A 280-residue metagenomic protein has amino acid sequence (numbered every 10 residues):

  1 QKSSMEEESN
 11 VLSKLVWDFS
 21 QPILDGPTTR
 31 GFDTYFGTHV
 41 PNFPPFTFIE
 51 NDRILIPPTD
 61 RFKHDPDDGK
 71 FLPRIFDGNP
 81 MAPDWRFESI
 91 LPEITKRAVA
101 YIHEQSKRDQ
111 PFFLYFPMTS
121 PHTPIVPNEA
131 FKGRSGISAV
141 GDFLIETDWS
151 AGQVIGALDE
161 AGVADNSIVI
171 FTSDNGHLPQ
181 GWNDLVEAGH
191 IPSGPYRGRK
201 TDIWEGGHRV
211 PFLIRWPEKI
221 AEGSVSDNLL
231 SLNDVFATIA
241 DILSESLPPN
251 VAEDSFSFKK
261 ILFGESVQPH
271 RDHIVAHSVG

Functional and structural regions predicted by a protein language model:
Q1-P80, P179: Catalytic-site neighborhoods of secreted/periplasmic enzymes that process anionic sulfate/phosphate groups
S4-V11, L15-D18, A82-P111: Catalytic-adjacent loop/helix segments of enzymes that bind and process anionic phosphate/sulfate esters
N10-N42, P179-L185, G189-I203, I220-S224 (+2 more regions): C-terminal cap/loop subdomain of S1 sulfatases and analogous C-terminal strand-loop tails that border
W17-S20, P27-T28, T123-P127, G133-F143 (+1 more regions): Histidine-centered active-site microenvironments of extracellular/periplasmic hydrolases and transferases
R30-D33, K107-L114, V163-V169, H208-V210 (+1 more regions): Loop/turn elements at helix/coil->beta-strand transitions in domains of secreted/extracellular proteins
P44-P45, E50-L55, F62, A98-D142 (+2 more regions): Active-site His/acidic residue clusters
E50-K63, K200, W204-H208, A276-G280: C-terminal, low-complexity/hydrophilic appendages and adjacent surface loops of extracellular/periplasmic anionic
P80-P92, G133-E146: The substrate-binding groove and active-site-proximal loops of carbohydrate-active enzymes, especially glycoside
